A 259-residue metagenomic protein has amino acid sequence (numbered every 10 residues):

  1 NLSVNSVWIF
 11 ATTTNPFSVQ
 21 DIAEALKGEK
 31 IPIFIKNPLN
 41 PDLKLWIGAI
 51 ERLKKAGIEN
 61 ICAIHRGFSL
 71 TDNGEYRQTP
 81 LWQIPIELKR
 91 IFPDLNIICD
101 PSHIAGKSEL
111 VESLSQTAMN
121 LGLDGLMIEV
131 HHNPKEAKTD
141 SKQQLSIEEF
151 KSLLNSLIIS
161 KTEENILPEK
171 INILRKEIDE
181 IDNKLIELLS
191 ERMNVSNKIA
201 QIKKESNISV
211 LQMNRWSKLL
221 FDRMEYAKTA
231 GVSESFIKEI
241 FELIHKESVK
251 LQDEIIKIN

Functional and structural regions predicted by a protein language model:
N1-D21: Active-site beta->alpha loop and helix N-cap motifs at the rims of alpha/beta catalytic domains
V4-N5, D124, D182: Receiver (REC) domain switch/active-site residues of two-component response regulators
T14-E149, N165-I166: Catalytic alpha/beta core domains of metabolic enzymes, predominantly
Q20, E24, G48-E51, N155 (+3 more regions): Solvent-exposed alpha-helical segments within well-ordered globular domains of core cellular machineries
A25-N40, L154-I158, K198-I199, K203-K204 (+1 more regions): P-loop/Walker A phosphate-binding loop and immediately adjacent motor/lid segment at beta-alpha junctions
E148-E164: Short, structured interface segments
T162-N259: Domain-level signature for soluble enzymes in the chorismate/prephenate branch of the shikimate pathway
